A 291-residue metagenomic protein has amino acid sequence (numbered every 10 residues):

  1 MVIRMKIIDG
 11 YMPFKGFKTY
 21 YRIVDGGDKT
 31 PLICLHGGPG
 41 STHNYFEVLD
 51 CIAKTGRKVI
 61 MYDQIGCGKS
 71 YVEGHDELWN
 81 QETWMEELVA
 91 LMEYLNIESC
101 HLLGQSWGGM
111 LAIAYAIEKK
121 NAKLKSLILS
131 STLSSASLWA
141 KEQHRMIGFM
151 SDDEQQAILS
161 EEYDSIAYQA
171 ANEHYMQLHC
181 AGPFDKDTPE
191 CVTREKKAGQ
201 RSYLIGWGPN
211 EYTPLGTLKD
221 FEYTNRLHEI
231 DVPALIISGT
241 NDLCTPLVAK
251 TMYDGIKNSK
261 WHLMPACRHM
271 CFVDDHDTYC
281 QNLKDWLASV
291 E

Functional and structural regions predicted by a protein language model:
V2-K18: N-terminal cap/lid segment of alpha/beta-hydrolase-fold proteins
F17-E73: Conserved HGGG/HGGXW glycine-rich cap/lid loop of the alpha/beta-hydrolase fold
M61-W107: Active-site loop/oxyanion-hole signature of alpha/beta-hydrolase fold enzymes
G109-N121, L127: Short glycine-enriched nucleophile-adjacent loop and the immediately C-terminal alpha-helix near the catalytic center
K125-D164: Flexible "cap/lid" loop of the alpha/beta hydrolase fold
I158-V232: Alpha/beta-hydrolase
T217, T224-C267: Conserved loop-alpha-helix segment in the C-terminal half of the alpha/beta-hydrolase fold that carries the catalytic
S259-E291: Catalytic active-site module of serine/aspartate enzymes centered on a nucleophile-bearing elbow/loop
